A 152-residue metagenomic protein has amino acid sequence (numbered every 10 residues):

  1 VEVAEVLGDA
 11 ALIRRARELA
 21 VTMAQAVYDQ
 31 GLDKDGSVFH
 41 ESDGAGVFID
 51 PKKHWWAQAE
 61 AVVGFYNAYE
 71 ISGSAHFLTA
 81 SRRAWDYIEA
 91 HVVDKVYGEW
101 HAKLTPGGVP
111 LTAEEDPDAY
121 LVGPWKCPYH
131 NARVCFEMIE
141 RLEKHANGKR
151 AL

Functional and structural regions predicted by a protein language model:
V1-L152: Glycan-recognition and catalytic cores of secretory/periplasmic carbohydrate-active enzymes
